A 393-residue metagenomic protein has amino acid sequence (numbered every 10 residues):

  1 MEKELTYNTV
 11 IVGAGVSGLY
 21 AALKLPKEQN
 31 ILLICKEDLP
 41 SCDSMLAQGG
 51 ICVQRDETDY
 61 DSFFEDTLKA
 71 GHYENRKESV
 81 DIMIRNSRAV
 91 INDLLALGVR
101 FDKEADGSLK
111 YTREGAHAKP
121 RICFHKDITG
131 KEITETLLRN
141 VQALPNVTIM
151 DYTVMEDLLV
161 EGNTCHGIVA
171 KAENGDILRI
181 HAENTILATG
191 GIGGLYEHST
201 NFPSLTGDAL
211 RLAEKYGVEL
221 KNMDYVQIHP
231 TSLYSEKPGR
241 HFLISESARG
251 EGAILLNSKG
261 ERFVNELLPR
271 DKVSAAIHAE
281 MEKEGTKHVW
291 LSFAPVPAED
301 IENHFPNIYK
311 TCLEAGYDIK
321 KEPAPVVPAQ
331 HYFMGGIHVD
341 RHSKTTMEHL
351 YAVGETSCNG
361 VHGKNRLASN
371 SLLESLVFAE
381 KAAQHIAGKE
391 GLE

Functional and structural regions predicted by a protein language model:
E4-Y7, G175-N184, T346-H349: Core beta-strand elements of the Rossmann-like FAD/NAD(P) dinucleotide-binding domain in flavoenzyme oxidoreductases
T9-L33: N-terminal Rossmann-like FAD-binding beta1-loop-alpha1 element of flavoenzymes
P26-I51: Glycine-rich FAD pyrophosphate-binding loop
L39, L212, V218-A324, H385: An anion/pyrophosphate-binding glycine-rich loop and adjacent beta-alpha core in soluble alpha-beta enzymes
C52-M83: Glycine-rich active-site loop/strand segments that organize a redox cofactor
L95-D176, A188, L233-S235, L255: Conserved redox-cofactor binding core of oxidoreductases
N184-P238, F242, L372-L376: Glycine-rich loop(s) and the adjacent beta-strand/alpha-helix scaffold that form part
L212-G217, H349, S375-L392: Internal hydrophobic alpha-helix adjacent to the cofactor/substrate pocket in enzyme cavities
